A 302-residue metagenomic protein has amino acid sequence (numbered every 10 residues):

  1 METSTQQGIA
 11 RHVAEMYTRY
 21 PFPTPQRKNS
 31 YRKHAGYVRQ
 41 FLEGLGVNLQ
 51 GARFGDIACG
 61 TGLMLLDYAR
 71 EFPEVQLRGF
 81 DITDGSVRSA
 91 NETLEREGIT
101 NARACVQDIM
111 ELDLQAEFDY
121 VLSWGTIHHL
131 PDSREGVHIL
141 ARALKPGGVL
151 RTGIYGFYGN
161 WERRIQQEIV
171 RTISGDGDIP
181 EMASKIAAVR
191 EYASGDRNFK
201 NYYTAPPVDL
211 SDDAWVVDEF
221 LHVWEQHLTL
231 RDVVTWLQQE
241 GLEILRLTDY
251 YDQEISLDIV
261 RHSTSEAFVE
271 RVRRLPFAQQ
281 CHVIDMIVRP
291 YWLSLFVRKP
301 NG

Functional and structural regions predicted by a protein language model:
R19, N29-G51: Conserved alpha-helix/loop element of class I SAM-dependent methyltransferases that forms part of the SAM/SAH-binding
G51-G60: Conserved class I S-adenosyl-L-methionine
G55, M64-M110: Class I SAM-dependent methyltransferase SAM/SAH-binding core
E111-Y120: A short acidic, Gly/Pro-enriched loop at the edge of an enzyme's catalytic core that lines a small-molecule cofactor
D119-D132: A short SAM/SAH-binding and catalytic strip from SAM-dependent methyltransferases
R134-P146: A short glycine-rich, Lys/Arg-flanked "PGG" loop and its adjoining helix->strand segment in the class I
V149-N198: Conserved class I S-adenosyl-L-methionine
F199-G302: Rossmann-like AdoMet/SAM-dependent catalytic core
